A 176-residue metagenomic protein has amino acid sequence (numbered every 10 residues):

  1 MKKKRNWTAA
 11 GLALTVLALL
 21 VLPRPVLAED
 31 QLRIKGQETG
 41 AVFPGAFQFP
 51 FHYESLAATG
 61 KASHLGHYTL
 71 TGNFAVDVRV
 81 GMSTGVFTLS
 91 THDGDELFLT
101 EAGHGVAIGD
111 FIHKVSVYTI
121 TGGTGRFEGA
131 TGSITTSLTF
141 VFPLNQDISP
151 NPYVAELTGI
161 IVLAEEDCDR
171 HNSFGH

Functional and structural regions predicted by a protein language model:
K2-L12: Bacterial N-terminal signal peptides that target proteins for export
G11-V21: Bacterial N-terminal signal peptides
P25-H176: Beta-strand-enriched cores of mature, soluble protein domains
